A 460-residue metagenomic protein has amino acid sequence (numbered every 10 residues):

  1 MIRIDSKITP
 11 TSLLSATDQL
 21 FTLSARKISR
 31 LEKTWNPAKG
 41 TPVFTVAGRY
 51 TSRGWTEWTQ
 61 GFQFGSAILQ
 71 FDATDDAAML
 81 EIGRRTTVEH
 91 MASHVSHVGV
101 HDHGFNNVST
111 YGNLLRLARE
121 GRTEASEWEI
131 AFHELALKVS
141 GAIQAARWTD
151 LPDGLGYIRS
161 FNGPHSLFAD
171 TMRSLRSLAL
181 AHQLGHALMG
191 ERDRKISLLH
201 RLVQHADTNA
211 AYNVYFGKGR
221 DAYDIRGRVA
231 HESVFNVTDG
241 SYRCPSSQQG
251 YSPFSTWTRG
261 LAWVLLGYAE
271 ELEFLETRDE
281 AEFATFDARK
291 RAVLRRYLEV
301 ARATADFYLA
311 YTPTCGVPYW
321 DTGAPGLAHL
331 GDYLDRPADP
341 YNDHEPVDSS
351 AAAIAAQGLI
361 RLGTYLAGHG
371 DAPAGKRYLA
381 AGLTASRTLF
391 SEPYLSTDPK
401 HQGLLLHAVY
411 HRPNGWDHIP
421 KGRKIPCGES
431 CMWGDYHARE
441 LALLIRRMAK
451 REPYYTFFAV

Functional and structural regions predicted by a protein language model:
M1-V460: Glycan-recognition and catalytic cores of secretory/periplasmic carbohydrate-active enzymes
